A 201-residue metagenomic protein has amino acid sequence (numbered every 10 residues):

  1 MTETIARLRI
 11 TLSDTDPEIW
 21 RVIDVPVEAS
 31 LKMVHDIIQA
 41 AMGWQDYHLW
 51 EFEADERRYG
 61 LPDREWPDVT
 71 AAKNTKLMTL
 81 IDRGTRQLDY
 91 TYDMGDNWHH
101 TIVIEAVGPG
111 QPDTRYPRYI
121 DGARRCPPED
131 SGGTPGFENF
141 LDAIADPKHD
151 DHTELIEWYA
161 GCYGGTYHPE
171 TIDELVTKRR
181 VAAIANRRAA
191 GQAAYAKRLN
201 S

Functional and structural regions predicted by a protein language model:
M1-S201: Short linear regulatory motifs enriched in tryptophan with gly/pro/ser
